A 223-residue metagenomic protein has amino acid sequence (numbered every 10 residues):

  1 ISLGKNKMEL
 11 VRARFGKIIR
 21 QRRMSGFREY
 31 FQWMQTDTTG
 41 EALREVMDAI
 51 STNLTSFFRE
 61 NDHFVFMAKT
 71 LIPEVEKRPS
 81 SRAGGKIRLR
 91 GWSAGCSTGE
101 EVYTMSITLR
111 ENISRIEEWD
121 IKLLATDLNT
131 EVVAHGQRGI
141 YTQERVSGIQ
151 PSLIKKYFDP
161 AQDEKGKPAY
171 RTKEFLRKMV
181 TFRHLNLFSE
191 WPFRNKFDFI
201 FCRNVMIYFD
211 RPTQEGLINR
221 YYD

Functional and structural regions predicted by a protein language model:
I1-W92: Conserved AdoMet
K17, T36, P73, E111 (+3 more regions): Active-site micro-motifs of SAM-dependent methyltransferase domains
A68, S106-R110, Y222: A structural alpha-helix within SAM-dependent methyltransferase catalytic domains
L71, V75, L109-I113, I140: Active-site catalytic pocket residues across diverse enzymes, especially alpha/beta-hydrolases
G84-T104, E118-L124: Conserved class I S-adenosyl-L-methionine
A94, S114-F201, V205-T213: Extended basic-aromatic, gly/pro-enriched interface segments that bind polyanionic ligands
E215-D223: A short glycine-rich, Lys/Arg-flanked "PGG" loop and its adjoining helix->strand segment in the class I
